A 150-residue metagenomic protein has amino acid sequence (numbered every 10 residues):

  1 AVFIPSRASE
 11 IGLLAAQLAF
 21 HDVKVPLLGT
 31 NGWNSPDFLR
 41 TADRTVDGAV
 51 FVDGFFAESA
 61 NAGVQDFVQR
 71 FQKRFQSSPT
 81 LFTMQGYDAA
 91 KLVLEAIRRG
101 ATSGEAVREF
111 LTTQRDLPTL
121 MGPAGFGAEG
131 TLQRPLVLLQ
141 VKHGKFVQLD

Functional and structural regions predicted by a protein language model:
A1-D150: Extracytosolic ligand-binding ectodomains
